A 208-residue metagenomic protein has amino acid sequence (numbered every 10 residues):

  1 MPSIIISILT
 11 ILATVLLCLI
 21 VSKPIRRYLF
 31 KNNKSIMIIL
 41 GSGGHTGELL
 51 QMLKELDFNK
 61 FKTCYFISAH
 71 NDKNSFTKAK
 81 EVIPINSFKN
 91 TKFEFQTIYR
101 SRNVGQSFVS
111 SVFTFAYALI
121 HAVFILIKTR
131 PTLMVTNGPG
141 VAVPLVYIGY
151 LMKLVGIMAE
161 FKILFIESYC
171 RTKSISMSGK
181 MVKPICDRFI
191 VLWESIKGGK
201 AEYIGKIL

Functional and structural regions predicted by a protein language model:
M1-L208: Nucleotide-activated sugar donor-binding and catalytic core shared by glycosyltransferases and related lipid-linked
